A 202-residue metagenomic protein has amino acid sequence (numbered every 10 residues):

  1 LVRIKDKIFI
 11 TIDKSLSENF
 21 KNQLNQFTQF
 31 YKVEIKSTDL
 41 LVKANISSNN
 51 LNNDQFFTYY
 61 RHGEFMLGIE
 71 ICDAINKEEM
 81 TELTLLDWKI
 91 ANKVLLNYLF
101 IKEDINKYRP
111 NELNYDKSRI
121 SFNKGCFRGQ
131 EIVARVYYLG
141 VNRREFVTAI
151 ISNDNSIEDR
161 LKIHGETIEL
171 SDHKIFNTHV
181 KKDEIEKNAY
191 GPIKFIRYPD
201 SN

Functional and structural regions predicted by a protein language model:
L1-N202: Basic, glycine/lysine-rich polyanion-binding surfaces/domains
